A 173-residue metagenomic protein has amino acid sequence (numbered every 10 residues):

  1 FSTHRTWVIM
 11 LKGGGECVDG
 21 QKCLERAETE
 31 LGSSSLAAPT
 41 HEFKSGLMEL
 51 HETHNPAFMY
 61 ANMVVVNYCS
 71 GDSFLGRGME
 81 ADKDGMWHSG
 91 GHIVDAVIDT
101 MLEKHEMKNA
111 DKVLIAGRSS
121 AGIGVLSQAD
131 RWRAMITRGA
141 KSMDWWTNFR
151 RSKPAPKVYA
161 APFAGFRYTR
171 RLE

Functional and structural regions predicted by a protein language model:
F1-E106, V158, F163-A164: Active-site machinery of serine-nucleophile hydrolases
I9, V66, K112-S119: Short glycine-rich or small-residue beta-strand-to-loop segments that form or flank ligand, phosphate, metal/Fe-S
D72-G76, G122-I123, R167-R170: Short, well-ordered, mixed-charge alpha-helical segments that flank or form enzyme active sites
M79-E80, W87-L114, A129-E173: Surface cap/lid and interfacial helix-loop subdomains adjacent to catalytic sites that gate substrate access
R118-A129: Glycine-rich nucleophile elbow surrounding the catalytic serine of serine-hydrolase chemistry
